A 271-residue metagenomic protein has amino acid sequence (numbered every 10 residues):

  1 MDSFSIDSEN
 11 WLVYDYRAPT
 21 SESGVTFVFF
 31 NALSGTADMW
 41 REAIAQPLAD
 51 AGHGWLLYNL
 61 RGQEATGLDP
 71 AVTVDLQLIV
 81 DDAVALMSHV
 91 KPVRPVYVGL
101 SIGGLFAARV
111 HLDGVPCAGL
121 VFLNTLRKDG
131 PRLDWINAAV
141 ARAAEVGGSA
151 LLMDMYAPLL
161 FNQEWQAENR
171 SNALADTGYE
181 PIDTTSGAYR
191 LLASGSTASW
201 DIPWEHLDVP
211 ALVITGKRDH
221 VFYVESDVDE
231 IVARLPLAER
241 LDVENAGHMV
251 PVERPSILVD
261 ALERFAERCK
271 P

Functional and structural regions predicted by a protein language model:
N10-L68: Conserved HGGG/HGGXW glycine-rich cap/lid loop of the alpha/beta-hydrolase fold
E42, L56-V96, D260: Active-site loop/oxyanion-hole signature of alpha/beta-hydrolase fold enzymes
R109-L112, P116-G147: Flexible "cap/lid" loop of the alpha/beta hydrolase fold
P131-L133, S149-E205: Conserved alpha/beta-hydrolase catalytic His-Asp/Glu region
L207, V213-T215: Short beta-strand/loop motif that positions the catalytic acidic residue of the alpha/beta-hydrolase fold
V209, V224-I231: Short alpha-helix in the alpha/beta-hydrolase fold that links the catalytic acid
R218-F222: Acidic catalytic loop of the alpha/beta-hydrolase fold
A246-P255, V259: Catalytic histidine-centered segment of alpha/beta-hydrolase-like enzymes
